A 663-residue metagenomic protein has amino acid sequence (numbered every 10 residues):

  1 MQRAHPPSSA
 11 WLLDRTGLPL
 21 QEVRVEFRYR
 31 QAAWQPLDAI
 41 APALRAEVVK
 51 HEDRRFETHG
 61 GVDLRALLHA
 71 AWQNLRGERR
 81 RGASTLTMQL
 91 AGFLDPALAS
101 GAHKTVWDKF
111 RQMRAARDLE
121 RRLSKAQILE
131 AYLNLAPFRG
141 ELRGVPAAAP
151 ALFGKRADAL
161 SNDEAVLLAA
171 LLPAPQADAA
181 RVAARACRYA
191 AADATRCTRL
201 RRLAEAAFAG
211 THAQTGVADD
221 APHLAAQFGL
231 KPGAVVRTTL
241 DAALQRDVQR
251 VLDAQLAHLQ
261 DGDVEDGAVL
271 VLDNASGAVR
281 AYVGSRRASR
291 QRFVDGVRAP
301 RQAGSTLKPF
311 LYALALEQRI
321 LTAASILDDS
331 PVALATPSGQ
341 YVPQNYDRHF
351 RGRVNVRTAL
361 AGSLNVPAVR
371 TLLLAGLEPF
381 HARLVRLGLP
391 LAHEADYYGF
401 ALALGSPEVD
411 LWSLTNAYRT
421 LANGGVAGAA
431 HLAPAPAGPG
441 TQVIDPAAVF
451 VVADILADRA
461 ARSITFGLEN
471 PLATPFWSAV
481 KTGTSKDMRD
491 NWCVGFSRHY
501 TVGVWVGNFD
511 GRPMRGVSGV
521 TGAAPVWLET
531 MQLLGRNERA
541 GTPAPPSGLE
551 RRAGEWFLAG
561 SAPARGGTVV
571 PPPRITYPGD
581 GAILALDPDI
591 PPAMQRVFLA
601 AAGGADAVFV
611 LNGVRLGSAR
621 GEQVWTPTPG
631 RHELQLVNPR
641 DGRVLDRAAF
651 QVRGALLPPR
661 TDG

Functional and structural regions predicted by a protein language model:
M1-R15, T195, R199-L200, A207: N-terminal type II signal-anchor transmembrane helix that functions as the membrane-insertion/stop-transfer segment
A4, P36-L86, R143-A148, F153 (+3 more regions): Flexible, acidic/glycine-enriched loop-and-adjacent beta/alpha segments that face the extracytoplasmic/periplasmic side
L18-A33, A147, A225-P232, V236 (+7 more regions): Short pre-catalytic segments that frame enzyme active sites
R28-L37, K50-H51, M113-R114: N-terminal post-signal-peptidase region of extra-cytosolic proteins
Q73-S100, H212-T215, D219, H223 (+4 more regions): Conserved catalytic neighborhood of penicillin-recognizing serine enzymes
R79, A83-R246, R250, A382-A395 (+3 more regions): Non-catalytic, structured segments within soluble enzyme domains
C197-V217, P331, A335-G339, H349 (+1 more regions): Soluble, non-transmembrane domains of envelope/secretory-pathway proteins that act on or interact with carbohydrate
T238-D261, V269-D273, Y282, A288-V294 (+5 more regions): A penicillin-recognizing enzyme superfamily signal
